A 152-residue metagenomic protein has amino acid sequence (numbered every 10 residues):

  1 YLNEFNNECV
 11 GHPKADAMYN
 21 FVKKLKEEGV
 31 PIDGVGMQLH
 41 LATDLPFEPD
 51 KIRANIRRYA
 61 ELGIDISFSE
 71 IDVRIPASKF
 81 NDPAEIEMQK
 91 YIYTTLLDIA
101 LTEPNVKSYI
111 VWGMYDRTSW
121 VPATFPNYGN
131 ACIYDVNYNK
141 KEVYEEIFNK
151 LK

Functional and structural regions predicted by a protein language model:
Y1-N6, M18-F47, A60-I75: Aromatic- and acid-rich polysaccharide-binding/catalytic face of secreted or lumenal carbohydrate-active enzymes
N7-E8, K51: Repeated polar recognition positions within modular binding domains
C9-K14: Active-site mouth loops of central-metabolism enzymes
A15-F21, I52, Y93: Well-ordered, non-membrane alpha-helical segments in soluble/globular domains
E27, P46-K152: Aromatic-rich peripheral "rim/lid" segments of glycoside hydrolase catalytic domains that contact and position glycan
